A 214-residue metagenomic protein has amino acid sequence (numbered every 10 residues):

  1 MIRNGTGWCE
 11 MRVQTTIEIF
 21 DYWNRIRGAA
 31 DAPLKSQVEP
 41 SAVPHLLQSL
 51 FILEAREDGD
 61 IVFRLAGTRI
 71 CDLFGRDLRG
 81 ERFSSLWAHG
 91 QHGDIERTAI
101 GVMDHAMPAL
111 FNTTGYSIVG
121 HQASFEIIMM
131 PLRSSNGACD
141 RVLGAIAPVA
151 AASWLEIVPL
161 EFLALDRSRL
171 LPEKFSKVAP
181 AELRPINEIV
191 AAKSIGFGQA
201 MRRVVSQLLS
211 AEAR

Functional and structural regions predicted by a protein language model:
I2-D166: Sensory/regulatory domains in signal-transduction proteins
I2-G7, A150-R214: Regulatory/sensor and coupling segments of signal-transduction and defense proteins
